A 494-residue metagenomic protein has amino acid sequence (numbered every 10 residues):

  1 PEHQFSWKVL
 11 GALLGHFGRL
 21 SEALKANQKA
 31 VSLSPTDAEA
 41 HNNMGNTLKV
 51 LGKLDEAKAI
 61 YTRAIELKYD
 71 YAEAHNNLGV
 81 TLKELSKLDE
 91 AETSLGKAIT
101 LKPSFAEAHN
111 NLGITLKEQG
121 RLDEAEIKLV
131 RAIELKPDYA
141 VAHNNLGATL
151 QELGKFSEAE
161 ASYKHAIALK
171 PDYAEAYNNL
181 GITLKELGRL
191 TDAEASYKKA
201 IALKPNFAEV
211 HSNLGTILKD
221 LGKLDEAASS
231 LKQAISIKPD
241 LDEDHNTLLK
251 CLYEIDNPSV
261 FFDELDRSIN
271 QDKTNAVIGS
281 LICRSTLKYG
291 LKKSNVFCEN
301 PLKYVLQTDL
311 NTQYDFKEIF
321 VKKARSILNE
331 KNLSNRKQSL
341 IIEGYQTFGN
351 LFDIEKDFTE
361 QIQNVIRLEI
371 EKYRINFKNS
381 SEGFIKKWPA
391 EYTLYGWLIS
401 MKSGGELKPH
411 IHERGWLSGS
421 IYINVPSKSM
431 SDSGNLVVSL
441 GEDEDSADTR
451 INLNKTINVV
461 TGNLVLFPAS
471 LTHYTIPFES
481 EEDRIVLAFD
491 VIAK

Functional and structural regions predicted by a protein language model:
F5-H16, E39-V50, E73-E84, E107-E118 (+4 more regions): Conserved alpha-helical positions within TPR/SEL1-like repeat arrays
L20, L54, L88, L122 (+4 more regions): TPR-repeat structural position
K29-S32, R63-E66, I99-T100, R131-E134 (+4 more regions): Conserved structural position within tetratricopeptide repeats
L291-I385: Non-heme Fe(II)/2-oxoglutarate
T359-R367, E371-L466, L471-K494: Catalytic core of non-heme Fe(II) oxygenases with the double-stranded beta-helix
